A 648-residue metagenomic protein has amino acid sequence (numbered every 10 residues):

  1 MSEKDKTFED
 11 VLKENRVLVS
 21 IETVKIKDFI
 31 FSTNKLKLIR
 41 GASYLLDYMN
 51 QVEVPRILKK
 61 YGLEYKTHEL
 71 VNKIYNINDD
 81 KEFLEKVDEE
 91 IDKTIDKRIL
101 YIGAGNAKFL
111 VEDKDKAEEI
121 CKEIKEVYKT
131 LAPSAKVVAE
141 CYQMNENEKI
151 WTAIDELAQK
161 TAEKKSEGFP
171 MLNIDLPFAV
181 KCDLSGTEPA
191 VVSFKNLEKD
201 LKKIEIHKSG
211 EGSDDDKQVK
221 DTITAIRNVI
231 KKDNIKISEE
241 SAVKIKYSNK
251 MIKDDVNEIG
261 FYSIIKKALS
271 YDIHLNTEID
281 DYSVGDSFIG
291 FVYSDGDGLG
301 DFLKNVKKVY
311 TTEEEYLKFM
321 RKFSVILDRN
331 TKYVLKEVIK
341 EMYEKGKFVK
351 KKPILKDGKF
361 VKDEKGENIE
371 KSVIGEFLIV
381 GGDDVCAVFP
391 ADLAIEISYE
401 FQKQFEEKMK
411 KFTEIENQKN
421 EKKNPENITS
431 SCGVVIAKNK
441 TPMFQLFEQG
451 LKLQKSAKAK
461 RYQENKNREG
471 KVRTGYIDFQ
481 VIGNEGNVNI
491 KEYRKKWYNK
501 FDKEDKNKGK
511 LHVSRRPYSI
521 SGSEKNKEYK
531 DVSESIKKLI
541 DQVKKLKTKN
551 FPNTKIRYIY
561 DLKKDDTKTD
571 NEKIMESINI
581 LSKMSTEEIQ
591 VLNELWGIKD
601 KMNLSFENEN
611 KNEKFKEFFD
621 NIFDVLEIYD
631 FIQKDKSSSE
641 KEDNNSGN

Functional and structural regions predicted by a protein language model:
M1-N648: Regulatory and interdomain segments flanking nucleotide-handling catalytic cores in signaling/defense enzymes
